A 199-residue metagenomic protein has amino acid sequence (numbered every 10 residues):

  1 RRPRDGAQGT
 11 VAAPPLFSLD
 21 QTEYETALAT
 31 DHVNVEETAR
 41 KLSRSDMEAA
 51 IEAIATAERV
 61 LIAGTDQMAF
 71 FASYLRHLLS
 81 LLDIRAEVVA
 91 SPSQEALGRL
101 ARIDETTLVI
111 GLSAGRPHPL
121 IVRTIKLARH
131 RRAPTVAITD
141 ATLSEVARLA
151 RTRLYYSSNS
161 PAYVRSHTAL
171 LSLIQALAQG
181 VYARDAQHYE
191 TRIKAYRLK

Functional and structural regions predicted by a protein language model:
R1-D46: HTH-adjacent hinge/linker in prokaryotic transcriptional regulators
P3-A7, E87, D185: Short amphipathic alpha-helical interaction/hinge segments
A55-A183: Glycine-rich phosphate-binding loops that contact phosphosugars or nucleotide phosphates
R184-K199: Internal, active-site/partner-interface "lid" segment
